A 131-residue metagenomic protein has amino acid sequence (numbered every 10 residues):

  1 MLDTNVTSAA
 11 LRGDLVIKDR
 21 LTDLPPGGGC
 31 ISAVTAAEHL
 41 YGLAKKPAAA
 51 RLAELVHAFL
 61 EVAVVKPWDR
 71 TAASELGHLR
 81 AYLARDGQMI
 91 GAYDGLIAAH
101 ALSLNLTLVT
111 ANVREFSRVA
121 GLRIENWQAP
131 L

Functional and structural regions predicted by a protein language model:
M1-S32, Y41-L60, P130-L131: Short, well-structured N-terminal submotif of metal-dependent ribonuclease cores
D3-T4, H39, L76, A101 (+1 more regions): Generic structural signal for small/hydrophobic residues in well-ordered secondary structure, especially within
N5-V6, V34, T71, R114: Alpha-helix/helix-capping structural signal
T7-S8, K18, A37-L40, K66 (+2 more regions): Nucleotide phosphate-binding site architecture
L24-G27, V62-A63, D86, L104 (+1 more regions): Structured helix-beta-strand junction loops
V64-A111: Active-site neighborhoods of divalent-metal-dependent phosphate/nucleic-acid chemistry enzymes
A98, L102-L131: Acidic, PIN/NYN-like endoribonuclease modules and their adjacent C-terminal/linker elements
